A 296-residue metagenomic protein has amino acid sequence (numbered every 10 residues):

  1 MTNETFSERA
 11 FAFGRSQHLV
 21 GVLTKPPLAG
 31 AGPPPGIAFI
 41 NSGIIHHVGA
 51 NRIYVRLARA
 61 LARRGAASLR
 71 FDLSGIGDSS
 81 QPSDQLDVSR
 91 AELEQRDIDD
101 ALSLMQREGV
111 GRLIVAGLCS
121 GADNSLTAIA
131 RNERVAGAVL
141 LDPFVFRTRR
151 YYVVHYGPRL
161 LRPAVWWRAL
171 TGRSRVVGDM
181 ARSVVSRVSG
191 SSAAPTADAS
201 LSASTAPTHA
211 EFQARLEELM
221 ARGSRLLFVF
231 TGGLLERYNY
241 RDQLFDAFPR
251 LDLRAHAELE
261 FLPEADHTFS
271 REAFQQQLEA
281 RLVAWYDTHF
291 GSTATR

Functional and structural regions predicted by a protein language model:
M1-P35, R271: N-terminal cap/lid segment of alpha/beta-hydrolase-fold proteins
P26-D72, E236: Short, surface-exposed "cap/lid" segments of acyl-processing enzymes
I53-Y54, S83-S89, Q275-Q276: Short glycine-enriched, charge-decorated loop/helix-capping segments at active-site entrances that position
L61, A128-I129: Aromatic pocket-lining residues of Rossmann-like dinucleotide-binding sites
F71-V88: Glycine-rich "HGGG/HGxG" loop immediately N-terminal to the catalytic nucleophile of the alpha/beta-hydrolase
L86-E108, T127: Alpha/beta-hydrolase active-site loop
S89, R134-E279, W285: The alpha/beta-hydrolase serine catalytic core
A116-S125: Gly/Ala-rich beta-loop-alpha elbow adjacent to hydrolase catalytic centers
